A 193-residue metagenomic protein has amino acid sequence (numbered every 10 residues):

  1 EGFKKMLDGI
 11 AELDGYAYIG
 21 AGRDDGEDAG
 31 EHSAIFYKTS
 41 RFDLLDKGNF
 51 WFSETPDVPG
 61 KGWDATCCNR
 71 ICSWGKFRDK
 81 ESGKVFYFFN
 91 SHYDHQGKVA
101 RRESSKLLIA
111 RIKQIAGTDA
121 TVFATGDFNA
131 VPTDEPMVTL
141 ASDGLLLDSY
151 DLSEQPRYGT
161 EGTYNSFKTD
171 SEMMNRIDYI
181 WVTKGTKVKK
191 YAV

Functional and structural regions predicted by a protein language model:
E1-F3, A29, C68, K98-S105 (+2 more regions): Solvent-exposed, acidic/flexible segments
E1-Y16, A100-T118: Divalent metal-dependent phosphoesterase catalytic cores across multiple superfamilies
G2-V85, A192-V193: Structured beta-strand-rich core segments of catalytic domains in phosphoester-bond hydrolases
L13-Y18, S82-Y87, G117-V122, G144-L147: Loop/turn elements at helix/coil->beta-strand transitions in domains of secreted/extracellular proteins
D24-D28, Q96, N129: Glycine-/small-residue-rich active-site loops that bind phosphorylated ligands and cofactors
S91-Y93, G126-F128: Active-site metal-binding loops of divalent metal-dependent hydrolases
V99, E103, A110-V122, A130-V193: Metal-dependent phosphoester-hydrolase catalytic domains
